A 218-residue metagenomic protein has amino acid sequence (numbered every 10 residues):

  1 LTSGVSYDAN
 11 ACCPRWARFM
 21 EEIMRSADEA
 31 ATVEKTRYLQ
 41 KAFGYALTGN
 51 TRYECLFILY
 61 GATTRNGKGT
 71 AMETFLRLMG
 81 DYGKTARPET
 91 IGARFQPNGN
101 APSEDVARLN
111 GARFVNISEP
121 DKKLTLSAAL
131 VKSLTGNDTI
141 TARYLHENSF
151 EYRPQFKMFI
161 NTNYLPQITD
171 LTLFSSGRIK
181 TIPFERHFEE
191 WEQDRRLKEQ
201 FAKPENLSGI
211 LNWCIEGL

Functional and structural regions predicted by a protein language model:
L1-G111, K180-I182, L211-E216: P-loop NTPase catalytic core of nucleic-acid-dependent motor ATPases
R18, E151-F156, L171-L218: Phosphate-sensing "switch" segment of ASCE/P-loop ATPases
G44, I58-Y60, N116-I117, F159-T162: Short beta-strand segments
T64, D121-K122, N163-Q167, E185-E190: Conserved nucleotide-binding/hydrolysis micro-motifs of P-loop NTPases
P88-P102, A129-S149, E192-E199: Substrate-gripping "pore-loop 1 plus following alpha2 helix"
E104-G111, R143-N161: AAA+/SF3 P-loop NTPase mechanochemical coupling elements
G111-N137, F150, I168-S175: Conserved AAA+/SF3 P-loop NTPase catalytic/coupling segment centered on the Walker-B
N137, M158, Y164-P166: Short, charged/polar surface micro-motifs in flexible loops or helix N-caps
